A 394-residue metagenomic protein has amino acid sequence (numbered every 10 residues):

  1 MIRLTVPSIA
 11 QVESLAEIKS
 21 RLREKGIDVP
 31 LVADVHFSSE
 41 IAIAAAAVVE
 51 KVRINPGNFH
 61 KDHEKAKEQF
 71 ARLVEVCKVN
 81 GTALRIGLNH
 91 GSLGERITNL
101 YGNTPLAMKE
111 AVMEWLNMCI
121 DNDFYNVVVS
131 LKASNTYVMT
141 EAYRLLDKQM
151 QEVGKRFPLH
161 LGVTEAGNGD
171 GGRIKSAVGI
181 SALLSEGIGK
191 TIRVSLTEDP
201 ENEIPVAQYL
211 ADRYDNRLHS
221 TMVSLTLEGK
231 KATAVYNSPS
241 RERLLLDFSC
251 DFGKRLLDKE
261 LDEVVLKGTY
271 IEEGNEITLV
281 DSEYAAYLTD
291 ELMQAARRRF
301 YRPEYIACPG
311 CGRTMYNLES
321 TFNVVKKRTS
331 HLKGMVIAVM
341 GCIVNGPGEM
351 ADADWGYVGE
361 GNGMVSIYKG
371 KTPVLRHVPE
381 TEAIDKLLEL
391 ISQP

Functional and structural regions predicted by a protein language model:
M1, V48-H63, E186-P200, E260-T278 (+1 more regions): Glycine-rich phosphate-binding active-site loops on the catalytic face of alpha/beta enzymes
M1-W115: Active-site beta->alpha loop and helix N-cap motifs at the rims of alpha/beta catalytic domains
V48, G229-K230, A353-W355: Active-site-proximal glycine-rich helix-loop-beta segment
N89, R96-L332, V336-V339: Catalytic alpha/beta core domains of metabolic enzymes, predominantly
H331, D354-W355, M364-I367: Catalytic-core signal marking the mid-to-C-terminal active-site face
V344-E349: Acidic, divalent-metal-coordinating active-site segment for phosphoryl/phosphodiester hydrolysis, typified by short
N362-V365, T372-Q393: Beta-strand/loop-dominated core regions that host nucleotide or nucleotide-derived cofactor-binding catalytic loops
